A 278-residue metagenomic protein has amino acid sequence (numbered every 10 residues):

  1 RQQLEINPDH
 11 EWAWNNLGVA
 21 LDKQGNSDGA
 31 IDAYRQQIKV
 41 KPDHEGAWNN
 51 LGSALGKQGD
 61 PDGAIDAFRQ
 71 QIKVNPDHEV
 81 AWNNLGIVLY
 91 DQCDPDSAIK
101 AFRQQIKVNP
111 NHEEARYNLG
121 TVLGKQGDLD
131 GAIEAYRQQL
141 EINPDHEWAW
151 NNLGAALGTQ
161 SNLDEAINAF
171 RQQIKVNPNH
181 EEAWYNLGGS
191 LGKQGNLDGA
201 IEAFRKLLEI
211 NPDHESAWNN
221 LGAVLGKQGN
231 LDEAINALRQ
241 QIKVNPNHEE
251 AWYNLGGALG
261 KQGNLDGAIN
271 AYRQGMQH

Functional and structural regions predicted by a protein language model:
R1-I6, D60: Long, intrinsically disordered low-complexity tandem-repeat regions
Q3, Q37, Q71, Q105 (+5 more regions): Canonical positions in the second alpha-helix
W12-K23, G46-K57, V80-D91, E114-K125 (+4 more regions): Conserved alpha-helical positions within TPR/SEL1-like repeat arrays
Q139, G263, I269-H278: TPR/TPR-like (Sel1-like) alpha-helical repeat modules
